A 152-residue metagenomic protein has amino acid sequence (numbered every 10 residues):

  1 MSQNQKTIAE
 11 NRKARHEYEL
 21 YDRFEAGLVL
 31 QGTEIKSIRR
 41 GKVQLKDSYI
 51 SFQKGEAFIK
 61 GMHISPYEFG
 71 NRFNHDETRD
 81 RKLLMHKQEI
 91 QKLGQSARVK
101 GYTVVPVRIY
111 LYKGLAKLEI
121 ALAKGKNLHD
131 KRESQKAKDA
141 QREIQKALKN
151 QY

Functional and structural regions predicted by a protein language model:
M1-Q31, D139-Y152: Intrinsically disordered, Lys/Arg-rich N-terminal extensions and targeting peptides of nucleic-acid-associated proteins
R23, Q31-I38, Y112: Glycine/acidic-rich beta-strand-loop module
G32, F52-K54, G61, I120-K124: Flexible glycine-/small-residue-rich
K36, Q44, S51, I64-Y67 (+1 more regions): Short, surface-exposed beta-strand-loop junctions and turns on beta-sheet-rich folds
S48-F52, I109: A structural signal for short hydrophobic beta-strand segments in well-ordered beta-sheet cores
Q53-L93: Helix-adjacent hinge/juxtasegments
T78, M85-Q88, K126-Y152: C-terminal end-helix/capping segment
L84-A121, G125-N127: Beta-rich strand-turn-strand
